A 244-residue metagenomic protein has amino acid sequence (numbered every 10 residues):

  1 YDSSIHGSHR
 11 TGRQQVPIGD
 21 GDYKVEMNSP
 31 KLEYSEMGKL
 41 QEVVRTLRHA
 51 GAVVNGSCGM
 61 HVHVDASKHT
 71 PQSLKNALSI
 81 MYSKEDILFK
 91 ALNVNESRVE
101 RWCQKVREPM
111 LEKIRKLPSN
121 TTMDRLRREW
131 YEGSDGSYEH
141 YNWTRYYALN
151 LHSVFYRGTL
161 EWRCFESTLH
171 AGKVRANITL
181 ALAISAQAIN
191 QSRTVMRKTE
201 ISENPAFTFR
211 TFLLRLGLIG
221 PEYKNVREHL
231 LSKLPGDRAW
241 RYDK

Functional and structural regions predicted by a protein language model:
Y1-V54, S67-K244: C-terminal accessory/tail domains of diverse enzymes
G56-M60, V64: Short, conserved phosphate-binding/catalytic loop or strand-edge motifs used in phosphoryl-/nucleotidyl-transfer
